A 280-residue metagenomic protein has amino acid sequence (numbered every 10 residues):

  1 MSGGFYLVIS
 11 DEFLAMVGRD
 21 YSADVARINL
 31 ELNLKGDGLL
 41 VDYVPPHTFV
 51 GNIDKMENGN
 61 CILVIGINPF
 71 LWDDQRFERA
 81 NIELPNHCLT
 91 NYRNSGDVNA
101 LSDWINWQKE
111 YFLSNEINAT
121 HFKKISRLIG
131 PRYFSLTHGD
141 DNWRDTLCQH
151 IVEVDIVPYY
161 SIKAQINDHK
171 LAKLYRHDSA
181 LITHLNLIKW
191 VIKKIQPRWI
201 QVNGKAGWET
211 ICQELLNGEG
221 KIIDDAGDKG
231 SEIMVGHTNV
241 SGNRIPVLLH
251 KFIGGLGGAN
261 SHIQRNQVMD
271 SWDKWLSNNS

Functional and structural regions predicted by a protein language model:
M1-G38, A172-K189, A206-S280: C-terminal capping/extension of enzyme domains
M1-H121, H184-V191, H237, N278-S280: Active-site and ligand/interface coordination hotspots across diverse enzymes and nucleic-acid-associated assemblies
V64, Q201, V247-L249: Structural motif
N68-W72, V157-S161, K205-E209, F252-G257: Short, solvent-exposed loop/turn segments at secondary-structure junctions
L101-H121, I125, P158-I182: Surface-exposed cleft-lining segments at the edges of enzyme active sites
G130, F134-L147: A contiguous catalytic/ligand-binding core that recognizes phosphate-bearing ligands
R144-I166: Short, contiguous, well-structured surface segments enriched in hydrophobic/aromatic residues
I188-G204: Proline-aspartate-enriched helix->loop->beta-strand connector
